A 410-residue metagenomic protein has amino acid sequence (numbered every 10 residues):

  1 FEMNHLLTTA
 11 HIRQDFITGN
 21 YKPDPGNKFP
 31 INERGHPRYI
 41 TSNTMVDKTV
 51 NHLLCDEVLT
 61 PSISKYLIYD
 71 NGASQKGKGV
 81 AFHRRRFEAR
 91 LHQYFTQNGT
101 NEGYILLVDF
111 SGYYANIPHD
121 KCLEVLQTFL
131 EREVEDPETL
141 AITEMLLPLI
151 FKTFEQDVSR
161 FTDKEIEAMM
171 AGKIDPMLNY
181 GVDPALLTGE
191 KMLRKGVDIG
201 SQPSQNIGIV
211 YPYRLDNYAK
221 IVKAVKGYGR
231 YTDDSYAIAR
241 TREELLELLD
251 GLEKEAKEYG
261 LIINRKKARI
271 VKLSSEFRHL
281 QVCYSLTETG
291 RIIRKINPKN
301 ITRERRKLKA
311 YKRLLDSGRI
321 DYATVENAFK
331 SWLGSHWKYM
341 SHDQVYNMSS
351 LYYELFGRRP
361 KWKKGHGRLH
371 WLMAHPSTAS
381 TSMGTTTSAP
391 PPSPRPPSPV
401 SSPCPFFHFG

Functional and structural regions predicted by a protein language model:
F1-I17, K22: A structured, charge-rich N-terminal accessory region that forms the first stable segment of a protein and links
G26, G229-D233, K266: Short Gly/Ser/Thr- and Asp/Glu-enriched loop/turn motifs at secondary-structure junctions
K48, H52, L178-N179, P184-R194 (+5 more regions): Right-hand nucleic-acid polymerase module
C55-P118: Active-site-proximal segment of RNA-dependent polymerases
N98-T232, A237-E247: Conserved polymerase palm-domain catalytic core
L130, V134, E253-L261: A common structural junction motif
R395-P399: Compositionally biased, intrinsically disordered low-complexity segments enriched in Pro/Arg/Gln/His
